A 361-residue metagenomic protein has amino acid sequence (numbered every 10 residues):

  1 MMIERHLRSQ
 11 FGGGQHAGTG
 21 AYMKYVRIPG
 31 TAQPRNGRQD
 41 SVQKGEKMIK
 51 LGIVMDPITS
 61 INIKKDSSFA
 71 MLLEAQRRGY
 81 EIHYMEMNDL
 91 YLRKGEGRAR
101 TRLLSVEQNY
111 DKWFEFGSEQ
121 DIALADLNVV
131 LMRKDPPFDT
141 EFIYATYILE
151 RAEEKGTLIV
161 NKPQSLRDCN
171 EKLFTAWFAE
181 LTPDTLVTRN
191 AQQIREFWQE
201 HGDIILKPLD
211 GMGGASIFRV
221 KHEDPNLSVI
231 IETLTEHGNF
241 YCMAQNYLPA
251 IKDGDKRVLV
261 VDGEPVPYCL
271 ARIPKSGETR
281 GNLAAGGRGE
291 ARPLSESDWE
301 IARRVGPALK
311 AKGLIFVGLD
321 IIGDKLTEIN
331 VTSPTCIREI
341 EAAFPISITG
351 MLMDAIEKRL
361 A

Functional and structural regions predicted by a protein language model:
M1-M2, M23: Methionine residue identity
L7, A17, M23-V26, G37: Short hydrophobic alpha-helical segments enriched in small aliphatic residues
G37, V54-M55, I61-K64, G277 (+1 more regions): ATP-dependent carboxylate activation and anion-phosphoryl transfer catalytic cores that bind Mg-ATP to form
R38-K47: Short, Lys/Arg-enriched N-terminal segments with co-localized hydrophobic residues within the first ~10-30 amino acids
M48-G52: Extreme N-terminal starter segment of soluble prokaryotic enzymes
I53, L131-M132, Q245: Redox-cofactor binding/interface segments in oxidoreductases and associated redox assembly factors
T59-V187: Conserved N-proximal alpha/beta basic substrate-recognition cap immediately N-terminal to, or forming the N-lobe
S68, A191-Q192, Q199-D203, D210-I301 (+1 more regions): Phosphate-binding site of ATP-dependent enzymes
